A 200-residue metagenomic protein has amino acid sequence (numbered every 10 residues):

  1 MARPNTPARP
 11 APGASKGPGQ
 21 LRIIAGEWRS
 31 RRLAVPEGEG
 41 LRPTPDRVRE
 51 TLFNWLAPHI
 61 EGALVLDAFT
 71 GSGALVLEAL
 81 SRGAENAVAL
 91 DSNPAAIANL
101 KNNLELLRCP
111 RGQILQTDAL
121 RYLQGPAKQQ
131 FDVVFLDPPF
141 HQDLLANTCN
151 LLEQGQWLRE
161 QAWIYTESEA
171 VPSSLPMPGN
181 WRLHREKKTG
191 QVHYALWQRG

Functional and structural regions predicted by a protein language model:
M1-G200: Class I S-adenosyl-L-methionine-dependent methyltransferase catalytic core
